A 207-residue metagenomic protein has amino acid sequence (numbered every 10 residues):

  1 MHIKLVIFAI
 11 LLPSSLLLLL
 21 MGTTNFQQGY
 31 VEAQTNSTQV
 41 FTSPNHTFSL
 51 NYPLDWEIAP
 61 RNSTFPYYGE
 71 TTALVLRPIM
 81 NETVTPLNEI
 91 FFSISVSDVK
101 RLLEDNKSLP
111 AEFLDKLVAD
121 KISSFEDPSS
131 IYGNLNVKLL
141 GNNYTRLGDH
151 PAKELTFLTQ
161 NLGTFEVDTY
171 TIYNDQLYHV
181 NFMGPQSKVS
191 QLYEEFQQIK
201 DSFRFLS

Functional and structural regions predicted by a protein language model:
M1-I10: N-terminal Sec-pathway targeting helices
A9-L19: Hydrophobic membrane-insertion alpha-helices, especially the h-region of bacterial N-terminal signal peptides
L19-T35: Sec-dependent signal peptide cleavage junction
V31-V75: N-terminal "mature-domain start" segment
T47, S108, E112, Q186 (+1 more regions): Soluble non-cytosolic domains of exported or imported proteins
P53, D115-I122, Y193-K200: Extracytoplasmic/secreted envelope proteins and their assembly/folding machinery, especially bacterial periplasmic
W56-I58, Q176-S207: Surface-exposed amphipathic alpha-helical segments
N62-I172, Y178: Conserved polar/disulfide-associated segments of primarily extracytoplasmic proteins
